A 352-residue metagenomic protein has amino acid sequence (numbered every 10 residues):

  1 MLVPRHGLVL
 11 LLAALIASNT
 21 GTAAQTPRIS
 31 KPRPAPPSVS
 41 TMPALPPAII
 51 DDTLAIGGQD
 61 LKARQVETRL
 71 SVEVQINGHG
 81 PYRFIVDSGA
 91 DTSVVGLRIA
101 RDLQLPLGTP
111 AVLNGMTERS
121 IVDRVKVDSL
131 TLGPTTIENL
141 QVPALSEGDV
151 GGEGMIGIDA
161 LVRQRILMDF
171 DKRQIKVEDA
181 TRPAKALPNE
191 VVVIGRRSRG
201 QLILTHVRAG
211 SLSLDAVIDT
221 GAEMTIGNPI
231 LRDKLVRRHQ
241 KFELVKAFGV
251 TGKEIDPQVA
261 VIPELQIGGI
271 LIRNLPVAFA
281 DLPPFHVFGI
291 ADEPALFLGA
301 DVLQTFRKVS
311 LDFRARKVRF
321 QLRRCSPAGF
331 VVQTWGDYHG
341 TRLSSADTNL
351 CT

Functional and structural regions predicted by a protein language model:
L2, L8, L12, N19-T352: Pepsin/retropepsin-fold aspartyl endopeptidases
